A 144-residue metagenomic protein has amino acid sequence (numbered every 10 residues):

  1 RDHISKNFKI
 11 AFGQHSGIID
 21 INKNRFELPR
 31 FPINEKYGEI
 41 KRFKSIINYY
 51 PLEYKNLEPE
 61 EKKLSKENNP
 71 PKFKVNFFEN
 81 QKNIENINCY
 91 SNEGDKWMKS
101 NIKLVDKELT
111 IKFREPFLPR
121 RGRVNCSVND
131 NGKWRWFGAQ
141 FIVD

Functional and structural regions predicted by a protein language model:
R1-D2, K23: Short, solvent-exposed polar/charged micro-motifs at secondary-structure junctions
D2-H3, I46: N-terminal start-of-chain detector that recognizes signal peptides and the immediate post-cleavage beginning
H3-I4, L28: Conserved, mostly hydrophobic/aromatic
N7-F8, R25: A generic structural signal for alpha->beta connector loops
F8-G17: Acidic, His- and aromatic-enriched active-site or binding-groove loops in soluble protein domains that engage sugars
G17, I21-R25, R30-D144: Terminal accessory/targeting
